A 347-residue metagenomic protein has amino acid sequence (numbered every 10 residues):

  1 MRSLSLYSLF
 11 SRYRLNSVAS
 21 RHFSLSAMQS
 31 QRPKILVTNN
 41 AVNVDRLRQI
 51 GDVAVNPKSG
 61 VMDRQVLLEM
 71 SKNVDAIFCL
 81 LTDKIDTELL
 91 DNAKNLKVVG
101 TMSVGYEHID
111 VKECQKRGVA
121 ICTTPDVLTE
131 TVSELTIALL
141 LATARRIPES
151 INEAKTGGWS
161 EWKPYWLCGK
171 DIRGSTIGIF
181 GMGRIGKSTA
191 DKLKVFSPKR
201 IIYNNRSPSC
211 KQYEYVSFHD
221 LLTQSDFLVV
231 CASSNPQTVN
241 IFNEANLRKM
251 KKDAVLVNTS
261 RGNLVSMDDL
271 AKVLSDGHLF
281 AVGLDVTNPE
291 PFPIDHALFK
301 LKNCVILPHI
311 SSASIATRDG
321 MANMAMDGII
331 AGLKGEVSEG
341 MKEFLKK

Functional and structural regions predicted by a protein language model:
R2-S17, H22-S30, Q115, C122-E134 (+1 more regions): C-terminal helix-to-coil terminal segments
R2-V74: N-terminal glycine-/charge-rich "phosphate-binding" loop or analogous flexible N-terminal tail
S30-Q31, Q49, Y165-K252: Rossmann-like dinucleotide/phosphate-binding beta-alpha-beta segment
N56-S59, M102-S103, V119-E130, S260: Short beta->alpha connector loops at strand-helix junctions that form conserved, small/polar/Pro-enriched
V74, A93, Q224-S225, D253: An anion/phosphate-binding loop that grips the pyrophosphate of nucleotide cofactors and donors
K84-L96, E113, Q237-L256: Rossmann-fold NAD(P) dinucleotide-binding segment
N95-H108, K249-P289: ADP-ribose/adenylate-binding Rossmann-like module
R117-V119, P125-T176, F180, S188-D191 (+2 more regions): Phosphate-binding beta-alpha-beta segment of Rossmann-like dinucleotide-binding domains, i.e., the NAD(P)
